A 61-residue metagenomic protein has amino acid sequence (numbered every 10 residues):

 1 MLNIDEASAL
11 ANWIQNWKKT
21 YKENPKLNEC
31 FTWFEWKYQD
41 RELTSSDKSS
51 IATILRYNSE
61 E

Functional and structural regions predicted by a protein language model:
L2-Y21: N-terminal acidic leader/helix
A7-L10, L27, K48: Short runs of predominantly hydrophobic/aromatic residues within well-ordered alpha helices that form helix-helix
I14, L27, F31-F34, Y38 (+1 more regions): Generic L/I/V-rich hydrophobic alpha-helical segments across diverse proteins
K18-N28, D40-S45: Charged, low-complexity interaction regions
R41-E61: Short, charged early-sequence alpha-helical segments and their helix-coil boundaries
